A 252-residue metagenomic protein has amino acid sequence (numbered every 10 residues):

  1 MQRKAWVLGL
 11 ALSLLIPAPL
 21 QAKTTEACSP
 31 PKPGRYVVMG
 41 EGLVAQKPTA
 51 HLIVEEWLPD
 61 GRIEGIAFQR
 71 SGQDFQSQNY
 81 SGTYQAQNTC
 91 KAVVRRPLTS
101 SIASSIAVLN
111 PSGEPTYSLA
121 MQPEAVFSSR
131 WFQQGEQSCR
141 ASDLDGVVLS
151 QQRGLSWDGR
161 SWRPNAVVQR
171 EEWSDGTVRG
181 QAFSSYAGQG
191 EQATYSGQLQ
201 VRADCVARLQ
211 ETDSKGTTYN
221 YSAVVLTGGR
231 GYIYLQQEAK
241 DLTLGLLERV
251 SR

Functional and structural regions predicted by a protein language model:
M1-L8: Bacterial N-terminal signal peptides that target proteins for export
G9-P17: Bacterial N-terminal signal peptides
A22-R252: Mature soluble binding/inhibitory domains
